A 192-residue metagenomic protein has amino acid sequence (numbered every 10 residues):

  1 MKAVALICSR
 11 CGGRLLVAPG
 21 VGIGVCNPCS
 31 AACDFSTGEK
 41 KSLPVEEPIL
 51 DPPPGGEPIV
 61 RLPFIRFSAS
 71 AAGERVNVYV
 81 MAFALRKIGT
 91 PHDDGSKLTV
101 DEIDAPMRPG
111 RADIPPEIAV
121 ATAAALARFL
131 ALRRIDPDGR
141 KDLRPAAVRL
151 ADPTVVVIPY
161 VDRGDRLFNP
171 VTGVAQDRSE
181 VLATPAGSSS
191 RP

Functional and structural regions predicted by a protein language model:
M1-R10, R14-P192: Long C-terminal interaction/binding lobes of large macromolecular proteins
